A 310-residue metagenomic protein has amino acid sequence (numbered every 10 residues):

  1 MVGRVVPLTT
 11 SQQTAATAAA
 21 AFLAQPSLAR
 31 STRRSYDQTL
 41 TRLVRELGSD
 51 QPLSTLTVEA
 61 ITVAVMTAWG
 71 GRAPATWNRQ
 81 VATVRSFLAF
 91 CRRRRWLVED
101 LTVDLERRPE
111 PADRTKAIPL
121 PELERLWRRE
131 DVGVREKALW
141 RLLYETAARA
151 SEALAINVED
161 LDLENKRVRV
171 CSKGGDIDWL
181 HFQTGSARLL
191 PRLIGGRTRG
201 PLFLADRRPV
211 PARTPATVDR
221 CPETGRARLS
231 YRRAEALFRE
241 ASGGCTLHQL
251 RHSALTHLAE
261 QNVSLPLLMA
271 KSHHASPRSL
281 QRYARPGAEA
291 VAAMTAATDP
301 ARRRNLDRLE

Functional and structural regions predicted by a protein language model:
M1-E310: Conserved catalytic core of the tyrosine transesterase superfamily
